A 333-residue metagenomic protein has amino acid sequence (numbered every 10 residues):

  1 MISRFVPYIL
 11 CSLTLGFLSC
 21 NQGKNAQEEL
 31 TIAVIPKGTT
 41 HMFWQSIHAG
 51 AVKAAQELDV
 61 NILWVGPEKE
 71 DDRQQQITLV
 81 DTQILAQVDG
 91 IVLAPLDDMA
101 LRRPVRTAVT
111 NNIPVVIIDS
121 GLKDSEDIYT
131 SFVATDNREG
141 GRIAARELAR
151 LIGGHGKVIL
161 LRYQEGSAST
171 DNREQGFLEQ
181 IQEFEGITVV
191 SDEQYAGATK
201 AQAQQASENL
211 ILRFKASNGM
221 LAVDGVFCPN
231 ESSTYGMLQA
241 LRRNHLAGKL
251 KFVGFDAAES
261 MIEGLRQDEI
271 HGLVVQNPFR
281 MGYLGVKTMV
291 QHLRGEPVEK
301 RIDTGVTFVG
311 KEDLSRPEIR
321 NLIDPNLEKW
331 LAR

Functional and structural regions predicted by a protein language model:
M1-I9: Bacterial N-terminal signal peptides that target proteins for export
G16-S19: C-terminal motif of bacterial Sec signal peptides marking the signal peptidase cleavage site
N21-E28: Bacterial lipoprotein signal-peptidase II cleavage site
I35-A49, W64-Q75, D97, S120 (+6 more regions): Hinge/beta->alpha junction and helix N-cap segments in small-molecule ligand-binding domains
I84, L148-I152, I211, G285 (+1 more regions): Short, hydrophobic alpha-helical segments
L93-V109, F177, A196-G264: Hydrophobic alpha-helical
M99-E139, R150, K157, Y163 (+2 more regions): Flexible loop/hinge segments that line or gate small-molecule binding clefts
E165-S169, Q180-I181, R280-R333: Hinge/cleft segment of the Venus flytrap/periplasmic-binding protein
